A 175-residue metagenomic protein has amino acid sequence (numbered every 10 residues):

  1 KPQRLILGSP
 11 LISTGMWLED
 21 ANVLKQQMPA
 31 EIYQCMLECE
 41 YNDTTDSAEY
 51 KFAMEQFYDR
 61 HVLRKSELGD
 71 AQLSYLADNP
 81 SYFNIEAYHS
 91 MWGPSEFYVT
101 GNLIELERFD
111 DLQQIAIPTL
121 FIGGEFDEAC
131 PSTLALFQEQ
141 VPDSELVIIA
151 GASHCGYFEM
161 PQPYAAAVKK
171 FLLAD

Functional and structural regions predicted by a protein language model:
K1-V23: Conserved hydrolase catalytic core segment
S9, E125, A150: Nucleotide-sugar donor-binding loop of glycosyltransferases
Q26-D110, I117: Alpha/beta-hydrolase
L112-A116, E139-V141: Short, conserved loop/helix-junction motifs that constitute active-site signature segments in enzyme catalytic cores
I115, F121-G123: Short beta-strand/loop motif that positions the catalytic acidic residue of the alpha/beta-hydrolase fold
E128-T133: Conserved alpha/beta-hydrolase "acid-adjacent" motif
D143-D175: Catalytic active-site module of serine/aspartate enzymes centered on a nucleophile-bearing elbow/loop
